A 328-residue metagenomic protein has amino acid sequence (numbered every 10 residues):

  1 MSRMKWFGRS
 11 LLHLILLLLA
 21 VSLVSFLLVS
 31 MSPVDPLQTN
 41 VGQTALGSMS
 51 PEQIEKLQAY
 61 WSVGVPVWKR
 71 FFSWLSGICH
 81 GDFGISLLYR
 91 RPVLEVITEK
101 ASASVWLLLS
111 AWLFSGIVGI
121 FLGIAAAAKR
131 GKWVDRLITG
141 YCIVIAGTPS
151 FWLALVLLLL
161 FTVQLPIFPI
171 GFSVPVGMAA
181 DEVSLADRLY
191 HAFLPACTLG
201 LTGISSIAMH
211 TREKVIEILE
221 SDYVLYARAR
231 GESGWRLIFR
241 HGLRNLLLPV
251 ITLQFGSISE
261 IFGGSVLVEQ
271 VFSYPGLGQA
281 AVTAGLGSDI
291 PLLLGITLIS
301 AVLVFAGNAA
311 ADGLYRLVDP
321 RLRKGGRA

Functional and structural regions predicted by a protein language model:
S2-S25: Hydrophobic secretory-pathway targeting helix
R3, V63-I120: An internal, D/E-rich "acidic patch" concept
R3-K5, I97, A101-V134, S150 (+1 more regions): Alpha-helical transmembrane segments of integral membrane proteins, especially multi-pass inner/plasma-membrane
H13, V21, F114-S115, C142 (+3 more regions): Transmembrane alpha-helical core residues of multi-pass small-molecule transporters, especially secondary transporters
L18-W68, L165-A186: Hydrophobic alpha-helical transmembrane segments of membrane transport/permease proteins and related membrane-embedded
L19-V24, V67, L109-L113, V156-L157 (+2 more regions): Hydrophobic alpha-helical transmembrane segments of multi-pass integral membrane proteins
V24-P33, S76, G140-G171, T198-G200: Membrane-water interface segments at the C-terminal ends of transmembrane alpha-helices in multi-pass inner-membrane
S48-H80, F272-A284: Short hydrophobic, aromatic-rich alpha-helical segments embedded in or entering the lipid bilayer of multi-pass
